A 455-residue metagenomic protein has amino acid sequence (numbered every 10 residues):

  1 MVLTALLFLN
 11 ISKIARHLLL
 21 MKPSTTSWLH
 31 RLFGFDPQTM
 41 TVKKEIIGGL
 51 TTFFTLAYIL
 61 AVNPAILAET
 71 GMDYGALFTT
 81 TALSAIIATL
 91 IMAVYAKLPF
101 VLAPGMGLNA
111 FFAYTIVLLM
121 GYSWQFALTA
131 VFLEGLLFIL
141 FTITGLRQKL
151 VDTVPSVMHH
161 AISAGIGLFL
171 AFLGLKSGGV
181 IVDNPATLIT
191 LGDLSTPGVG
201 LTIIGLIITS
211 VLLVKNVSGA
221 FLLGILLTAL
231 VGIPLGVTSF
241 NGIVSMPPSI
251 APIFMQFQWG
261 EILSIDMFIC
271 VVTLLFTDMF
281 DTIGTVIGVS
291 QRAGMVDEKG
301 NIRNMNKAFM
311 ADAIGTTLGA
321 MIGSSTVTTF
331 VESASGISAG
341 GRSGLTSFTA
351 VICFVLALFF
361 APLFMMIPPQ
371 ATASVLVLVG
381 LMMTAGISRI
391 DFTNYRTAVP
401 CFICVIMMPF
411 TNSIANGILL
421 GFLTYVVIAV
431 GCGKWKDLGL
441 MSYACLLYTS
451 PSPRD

Functional and structural regions predicted by a protein language model:
K22-A76, I225, A229-M305: Helix-loop-helix hairpins and the membrane-proximal interhelical loops of multi-pass alpha-helical transport proteins
H30-I59, N63, S84, G105-Y114 (+2 more regions): Helix-loop-helix junctions within the multi-pass membrane cores of secondary transporters/permeases
A68-G71, Y114-S123, D152-V157, L168-G205 (+1 more regions): Inter-helical loop and helix-membrane interface segments of multi-pass membrane transporters/permeases
M72-A82, Q125-L136, T190-G200, M366-V375 (+1 more regions): Structural signature of hydrophobic alpha-helical transmembrane segments
V131-L133, I162, V199-I207, A220-V231 (+4 more regions): Hydrophobic mid-bilayer segments of alpha-helices in multi-pass membrane transport proteins, especially secondary
L136-V154, S177-V182, I204-S218, R389 (+2 more regions): Membrane-water interface regions at transmembrane-helix termini and the short interhelical loops of multi-pass membrane
I207-P248, L275-M279, M407-L419, I428-S442: Flexible hinge motifs at transmembrane-helix junctions and intramembrane kinks/re-entrant loops in multi-pass membrane
Y448-D455: Conserved small/polar residues in nucleotide/adenosyl-binding loops
